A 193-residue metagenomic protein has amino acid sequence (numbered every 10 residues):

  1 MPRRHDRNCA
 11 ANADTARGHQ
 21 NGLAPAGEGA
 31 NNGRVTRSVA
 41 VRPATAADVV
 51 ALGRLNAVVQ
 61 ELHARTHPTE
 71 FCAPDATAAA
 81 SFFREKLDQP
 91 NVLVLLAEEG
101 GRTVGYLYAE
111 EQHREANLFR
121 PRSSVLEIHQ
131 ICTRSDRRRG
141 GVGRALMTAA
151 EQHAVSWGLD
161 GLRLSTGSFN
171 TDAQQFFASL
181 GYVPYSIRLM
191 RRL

Functional and structural regions predicted by a protein language model:
R3-H5, R17, N21-V50: Conserved N-terminal entry element of GNAT/NAT acetyltransferase domains
Q60-F82: Conserved GNAT-fold acetyl-CoA-binding loop/helix
S81-L96, E127: A short helix-loop-beta-strand connector motif used in the catalytic cores of GNAT acetyltransferases and, in some
L96, R102-E111, E127, C132: Conserved beta-strand in the GNAT
Q130-T133, R139-Q152, Q175-S179: Conserved acetyl-CoA-binding loop-helix of GNAT-fold acetyltransferases
R144, S156, S168-S186: Conserved active-site alpha-helix within GNAT-family acetyltransferase domains
A154-S165: Conserved GNAT acetyl-CoA-binding A-motif
R163-A173, M190-L193: Conserved beta-strand-loop-alpha-helix junction that forms the acyl-donor binding cleft
